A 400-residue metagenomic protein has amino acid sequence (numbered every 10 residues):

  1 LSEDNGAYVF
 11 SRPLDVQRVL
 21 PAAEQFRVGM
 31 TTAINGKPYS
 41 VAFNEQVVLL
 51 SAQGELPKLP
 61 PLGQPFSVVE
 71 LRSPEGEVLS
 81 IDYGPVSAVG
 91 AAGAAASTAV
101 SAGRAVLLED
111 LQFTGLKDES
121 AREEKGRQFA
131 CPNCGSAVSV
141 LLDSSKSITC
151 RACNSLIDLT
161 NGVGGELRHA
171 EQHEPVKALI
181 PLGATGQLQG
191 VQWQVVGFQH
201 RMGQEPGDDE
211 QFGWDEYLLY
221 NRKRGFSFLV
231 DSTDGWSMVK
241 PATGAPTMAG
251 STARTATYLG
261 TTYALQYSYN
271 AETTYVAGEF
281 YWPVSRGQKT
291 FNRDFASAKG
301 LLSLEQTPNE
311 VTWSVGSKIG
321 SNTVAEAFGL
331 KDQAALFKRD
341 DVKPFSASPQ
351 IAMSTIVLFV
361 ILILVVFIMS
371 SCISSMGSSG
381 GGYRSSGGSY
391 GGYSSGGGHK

Functional and structural regions predicted by a protein language model:
S2-I180, A184-Q350: Short, surface-exposed polybasic-aromatic patches that bind anionic ligands, especially phosphate groups
G316-K400: Low-complexity, glycine/proline/serine-enriched intrinsically disordered segments
